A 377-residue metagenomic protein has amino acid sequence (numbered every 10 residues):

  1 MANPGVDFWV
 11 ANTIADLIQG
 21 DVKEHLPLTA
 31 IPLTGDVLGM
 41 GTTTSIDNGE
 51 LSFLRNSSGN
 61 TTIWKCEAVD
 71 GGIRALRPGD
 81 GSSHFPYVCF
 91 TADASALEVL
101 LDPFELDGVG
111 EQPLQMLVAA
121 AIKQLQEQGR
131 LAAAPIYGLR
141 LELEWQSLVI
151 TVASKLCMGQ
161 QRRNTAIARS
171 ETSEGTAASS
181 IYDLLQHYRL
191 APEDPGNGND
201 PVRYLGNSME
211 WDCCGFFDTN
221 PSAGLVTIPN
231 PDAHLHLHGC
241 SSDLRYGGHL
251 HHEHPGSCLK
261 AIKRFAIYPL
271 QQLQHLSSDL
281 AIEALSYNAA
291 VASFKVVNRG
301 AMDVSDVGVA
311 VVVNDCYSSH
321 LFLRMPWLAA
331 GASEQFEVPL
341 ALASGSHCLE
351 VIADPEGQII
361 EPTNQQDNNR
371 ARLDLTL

Functional and structural regions predicted by a protein language model:
A2-Q115: Solvent-exposed N-terminal domain segments of exported/luminal and surface proteins
Q115-F216: Long, positively charged binding patches that form subdomain-scale interaction surfaces for polyanionic ligands
P135, M209, A233-L235, V307 (+1 more regions): Residues that flank catalytic or metal-binding motifs in active/ligand-binding sites
G206-G224, P231-H236, D243-L244: Conserved short secondary-structure elements within globular domains
A223-P229, L250-H254, E361-T363: Short proline/glycine-enriched turn/loop segments at secondary-structure junctions
A233, C240-H275: C-terminal structured interaction module
H275-L377: Extracellular/luminal regions of secreted and cell-surface proteins that mediate adhesion/ECM remodeling
